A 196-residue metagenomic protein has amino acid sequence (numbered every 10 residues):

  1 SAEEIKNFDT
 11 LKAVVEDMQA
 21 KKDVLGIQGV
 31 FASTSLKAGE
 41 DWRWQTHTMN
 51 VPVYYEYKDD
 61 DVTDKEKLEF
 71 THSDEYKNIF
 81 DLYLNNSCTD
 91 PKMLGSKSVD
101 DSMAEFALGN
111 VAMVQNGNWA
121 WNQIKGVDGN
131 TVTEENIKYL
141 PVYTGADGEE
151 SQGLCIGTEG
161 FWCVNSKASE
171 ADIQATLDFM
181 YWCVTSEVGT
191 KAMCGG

Functional and structural regions predicted by a protein language model:
E3, S35-A38, V53-N78, D128-V132 (+1 more regions): Short, solvent-exposed loop/beta-turn-alpha elements that line the ligand-binding surface or hinge of extracytoplasmic
K6-L11, M93-L108: Short helix-initiation/N-cap motifs at beta->coil->alpha
D9-K65, V111: Extracytoplasmic/periplasmic solute-binding protein
V14-M18, S102-F106, V111, A120-Q123 (+3 more regions): Short, hydrophobic alpha-helical packing/hinge segments within bilobed ligand-binding/sensory domains
V14-Q19, D61-S96: Glycine-centered hinge/linker elements that transmit conformational signals in sensory and ligand-binding systems
V99, N116-W121, T158-G160: Beta->alpha turn/N-cap motifs
A112-N116, K138: Paired acidic/hydrophobic, glycine-rich loop segments that form the ligand-binding mouth/hinge of periplasmic-binding
D128-G195: Extracytoplasmic/periplasmic substrate-recognition and gating elements
